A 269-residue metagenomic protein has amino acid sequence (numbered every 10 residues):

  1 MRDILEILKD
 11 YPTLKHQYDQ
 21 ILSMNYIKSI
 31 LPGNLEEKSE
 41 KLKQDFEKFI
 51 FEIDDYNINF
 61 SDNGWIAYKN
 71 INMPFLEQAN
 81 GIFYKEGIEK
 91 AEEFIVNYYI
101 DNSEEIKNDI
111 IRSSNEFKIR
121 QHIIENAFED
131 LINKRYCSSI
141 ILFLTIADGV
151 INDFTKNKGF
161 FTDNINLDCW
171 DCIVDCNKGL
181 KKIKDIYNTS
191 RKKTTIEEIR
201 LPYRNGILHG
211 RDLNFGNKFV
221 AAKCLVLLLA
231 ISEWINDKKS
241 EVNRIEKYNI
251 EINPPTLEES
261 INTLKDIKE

Functional and structural regions predicted by a protein language model:
I7, H16-D109: Internal, Lys/Arg-enriched amphipathic helical interaction segments that engage polyanionic partners
Y98-Y99, N115-I123, E198-L201: Helix-boundary capping/turn motifs
E104-I110, R120-A127, Y203-I207: Glycine-rich, often proline-containing surface loops adjacent to acidic residues and nearby aromatics that form
R112-D171: Amphipathic alpha-helical interface elements
R112-N115, L167-P202, F215: Short, mixed-charge amphipathic alpha-helical segments
I132-R135, A147-T155, G159, N188-R191 (+3 more regions): Hydrophobic/aromatic-lined pockets within catalytic cores
T189-N253: Charge-enriched, short contiguous segments at helix-coil
P254-E269: Acidic, Ser/Thr-rich low-complexity intrinsically disordered segments
